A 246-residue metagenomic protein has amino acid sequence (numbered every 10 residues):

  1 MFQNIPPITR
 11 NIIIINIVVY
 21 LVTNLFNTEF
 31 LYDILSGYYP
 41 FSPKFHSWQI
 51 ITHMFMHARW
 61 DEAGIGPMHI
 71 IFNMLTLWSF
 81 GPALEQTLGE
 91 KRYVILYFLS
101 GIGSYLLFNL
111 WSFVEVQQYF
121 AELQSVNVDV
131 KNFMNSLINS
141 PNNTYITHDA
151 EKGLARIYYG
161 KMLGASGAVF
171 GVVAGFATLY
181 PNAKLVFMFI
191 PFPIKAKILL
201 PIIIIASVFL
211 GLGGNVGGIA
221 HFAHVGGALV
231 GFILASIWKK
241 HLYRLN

Functional and structural regions predicted by a protein language model:
M1-N246: A detector for small-residue-rich transmembrane helices and their helix-helix packing motifs
